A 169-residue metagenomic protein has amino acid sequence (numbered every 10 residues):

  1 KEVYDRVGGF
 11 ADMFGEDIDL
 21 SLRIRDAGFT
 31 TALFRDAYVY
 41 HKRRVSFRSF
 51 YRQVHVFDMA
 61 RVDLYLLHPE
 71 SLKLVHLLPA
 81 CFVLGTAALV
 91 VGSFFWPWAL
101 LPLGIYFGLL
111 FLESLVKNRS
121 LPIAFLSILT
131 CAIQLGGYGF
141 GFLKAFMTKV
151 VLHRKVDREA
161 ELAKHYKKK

Functional and structural regions predicted by a protein language model:
K1-V7: Conserved nucleotide-sugar donor-binding and metal-coordinating catalytic region shared by glycosyltransferases
D5, L22, L84: A cross-family signal for key residues in well-ordered alpha-helices that form functional helical elements
F10-L72: Catalytic donor/gating beta->alpha subdomain of glycosyltransferases that bind UDP-sugars
R52-H55, L78, P102: Alpha-helix N-cap/helix-start motif at coil-to-helix transitions, marked by capping-box chemistry
E70-C81: Membrane-interface anchor segments at the N-terminal boundary of transmembrane helices in multi-pass membrane enzymes
F82-L152: Membrane-embedded multi-pass helical conduit in multi-pass membrane proteins, especially envelope-biosynthetic
T148-K169: Short linear elements at protein peripheries
